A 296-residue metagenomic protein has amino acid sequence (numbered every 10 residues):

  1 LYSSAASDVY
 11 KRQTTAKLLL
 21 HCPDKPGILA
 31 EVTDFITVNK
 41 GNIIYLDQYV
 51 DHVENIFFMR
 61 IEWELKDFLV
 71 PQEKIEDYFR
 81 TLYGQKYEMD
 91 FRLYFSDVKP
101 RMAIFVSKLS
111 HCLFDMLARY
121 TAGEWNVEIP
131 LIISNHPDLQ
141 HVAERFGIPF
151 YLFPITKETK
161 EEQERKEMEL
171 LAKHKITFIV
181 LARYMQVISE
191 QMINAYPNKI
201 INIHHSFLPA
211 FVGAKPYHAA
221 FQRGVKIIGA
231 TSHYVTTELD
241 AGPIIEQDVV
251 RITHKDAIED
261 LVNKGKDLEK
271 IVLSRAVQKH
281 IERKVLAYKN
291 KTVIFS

Functional and structural regions predicted by a protein language model:
L1-Y10: Single conserved hydrophobic/aromatic residue that forms the stacking wall/gate of nucleotide- or nucleobase-binding
K11-P100: A conserved regulatory-domain signal marking ACT and ACT-like small-molecule sensing domains and adjacent regulatory
M102-H111: Short, glycine-rich nucleotide/cofactor-binding loops
S110-A122: Histidine-anchored nucleotide/phosphate-binding helix
V127-D138: Short internal beta-strands
H136, T159, Q163, H174-S296: Donor/substrate-binding cores of folate-linked one-carbon enzymes
Q140-R145, I193-A195: Short loop/helix-cap segments at secondary-structure boundaries that form the rim of catalytic
E144, I148-H174: Adenosine-nucleotide cofactor-binding segment
